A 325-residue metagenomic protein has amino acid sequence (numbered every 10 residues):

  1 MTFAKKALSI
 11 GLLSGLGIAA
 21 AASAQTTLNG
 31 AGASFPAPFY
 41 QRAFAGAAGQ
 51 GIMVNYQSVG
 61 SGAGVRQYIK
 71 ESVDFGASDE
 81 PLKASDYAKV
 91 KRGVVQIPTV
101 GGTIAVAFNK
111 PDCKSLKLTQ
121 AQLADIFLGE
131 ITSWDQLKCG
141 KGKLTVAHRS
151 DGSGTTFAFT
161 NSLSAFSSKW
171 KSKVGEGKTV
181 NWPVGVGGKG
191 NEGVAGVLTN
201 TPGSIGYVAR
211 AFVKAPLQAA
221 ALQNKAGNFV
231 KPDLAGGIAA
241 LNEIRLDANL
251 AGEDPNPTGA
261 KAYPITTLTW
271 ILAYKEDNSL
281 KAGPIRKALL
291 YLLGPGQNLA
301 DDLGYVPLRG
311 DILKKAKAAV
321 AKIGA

Functional and structural regions predicted by a protein language model:
M1-I10: Bacterial N-terminal signal peptides that target proteins for export
I10-G11, A22: Cleavable N-terminal signal peptides
S14-G15: Repetitive helical segments and hydrophobic/amphipathic motifs
I18-A24: Sec/Tat signal peptide C-region and signal peptidase I cleavage site
A24-A325: Flexible loop/hinge segments at secondary-structure junctions
